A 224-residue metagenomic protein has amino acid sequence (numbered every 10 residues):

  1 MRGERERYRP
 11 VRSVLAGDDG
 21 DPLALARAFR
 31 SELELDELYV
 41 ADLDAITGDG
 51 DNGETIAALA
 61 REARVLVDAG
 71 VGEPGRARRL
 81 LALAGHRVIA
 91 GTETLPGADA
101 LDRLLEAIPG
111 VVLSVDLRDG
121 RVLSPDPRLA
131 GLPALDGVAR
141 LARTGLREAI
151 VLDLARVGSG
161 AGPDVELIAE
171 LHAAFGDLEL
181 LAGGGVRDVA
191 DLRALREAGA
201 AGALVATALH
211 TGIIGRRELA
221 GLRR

Functional and structural regions predicted by a protein language model:
M1-A16, R78-V157: Conserved anion-binding
G20-D36: A short, N-terminal amphipathic alpha-helix
D36-E54, V151-G160: Glycine-rich, proline-tolerant flexible connector loops at the mouths of alpha/beta enzymes
D36-V40, R64-D68, H86-I89, G110-S114 (+4 more regions): Structural preference for beta-strand elements that scaffold enzyme active sites
L43, G70-G72, E93, D116-G120 (+3 more regions): Active-site beta-loop-alpha junctions enriched in small/polar residues
G50-A57, P127-D136, A161-E170: Charged helix-capping and loop-helix junction motifs
R61-V88, D99-R103, E166-V205: Catalytic cores of alpha/beta
D99-L105, V111-L113, L192-R224: C-terminal helical cap(s) of enzyme catalytic domains, especially alpha/beta-barrels
